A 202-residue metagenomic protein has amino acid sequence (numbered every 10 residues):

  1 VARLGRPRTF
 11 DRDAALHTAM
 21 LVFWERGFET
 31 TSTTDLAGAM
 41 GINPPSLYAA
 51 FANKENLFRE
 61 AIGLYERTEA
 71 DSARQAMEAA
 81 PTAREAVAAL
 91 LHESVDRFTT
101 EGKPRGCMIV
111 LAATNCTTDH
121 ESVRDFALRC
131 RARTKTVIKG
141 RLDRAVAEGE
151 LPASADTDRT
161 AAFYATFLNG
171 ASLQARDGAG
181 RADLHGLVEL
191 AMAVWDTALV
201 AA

Functional and structural regions predicted by a protein language model:
V1-F10, L199-A202: N-terminal intrinsically disordered/low-complexity leader segments
R3, A14, T18, V22-N56 (+1 more regions): Helix-turn-helix
E60, R74-R105, T157-Y164: Hydrophobic alpha-helical connector segments
G63-E69: Short, basic, alpha-helical segments at the C-terminal edge of helix-turn-helix-like DNA-binding modules
A70, E85-A88, E121-A147, R159 (+1 more regions): Amphipathic alpha-helical packing segments from all-alpha helical-bundle domains
A86, E101-R124: Amphipathic alpha-helical segments used for helix-helix packing
R97-T100, R144, Y164-R181, V194-A202: Amphipathic C-terminal alpha-helical segment
R105-V110, A155-Q174, G186-V194: Hydrophobic alpha-helical segments that form the core of small-molecule binding pockets and/or dimer interfaces
